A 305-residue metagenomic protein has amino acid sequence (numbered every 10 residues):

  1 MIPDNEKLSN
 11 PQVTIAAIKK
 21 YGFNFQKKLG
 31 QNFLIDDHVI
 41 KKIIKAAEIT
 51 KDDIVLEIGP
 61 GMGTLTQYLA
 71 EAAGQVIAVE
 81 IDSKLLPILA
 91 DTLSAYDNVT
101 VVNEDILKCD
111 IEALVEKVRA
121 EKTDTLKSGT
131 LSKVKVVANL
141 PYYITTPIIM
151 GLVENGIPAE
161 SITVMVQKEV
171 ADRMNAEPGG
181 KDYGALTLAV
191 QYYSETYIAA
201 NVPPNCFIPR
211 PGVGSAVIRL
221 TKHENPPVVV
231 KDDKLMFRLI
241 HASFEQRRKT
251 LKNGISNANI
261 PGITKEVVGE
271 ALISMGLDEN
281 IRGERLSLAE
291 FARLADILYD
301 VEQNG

Functional and structural regions predicted by a protein language model:
M1-A242, I273, E284, R293 (+2 more regions): Catalytic cores of RNA-modifying enzymes
E245: Active-site-proximal catalytic alpha-helix in oxidoreductases
S256-P261: Short helix-coil junctions and helix-kink-helix linkers
V268-S274: N-terminal export/assembly leaders
L277-E290: Catalytic core of IPPT-family isopentenyl/dimethylallyl transferases that prenylate adenosine-containing substrates
